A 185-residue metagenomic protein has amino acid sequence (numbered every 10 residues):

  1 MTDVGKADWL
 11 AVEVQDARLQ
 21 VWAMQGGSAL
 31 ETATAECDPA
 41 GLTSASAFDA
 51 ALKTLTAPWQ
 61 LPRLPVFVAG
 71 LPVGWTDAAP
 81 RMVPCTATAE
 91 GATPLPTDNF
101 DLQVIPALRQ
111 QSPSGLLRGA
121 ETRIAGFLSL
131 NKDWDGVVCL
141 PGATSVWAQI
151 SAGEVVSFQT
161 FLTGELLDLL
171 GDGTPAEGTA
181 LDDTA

Functional and structural regions predicted by a protein language model:
T2-K6, Q15, A57-R63, T97-D98 (+1 more regions): Flexible, charged surface loops at secondary-structure boundaries
T2-T32, W134-A152: Gly/Thr-rich phosphate-binding beta-strand-loop-beta motif of the actin/hexokinase/Hsp70
Q20-A23, A40-A45: Long, hydrophobic N-terminal alpha-helical segment
Q25, E31-P39, A50: Ser/Thr/Asn(+Pro)-rich, low-complexity disordered segments
A29, L42-P62: Conserved active-site "lid/cap" helical segment
C37-A40, P72-G74: Short active-site-proximal "capping" loops at secondary-structure junctions
A40, A107-V137, T144-A185: Glycine-rich phosphate-binding loop plus the immediately following alpha-helix
K53-L117: Short beta-strand-loop/turn "lid" adjacent to the catalytic site in phosphate-handling enzymes
